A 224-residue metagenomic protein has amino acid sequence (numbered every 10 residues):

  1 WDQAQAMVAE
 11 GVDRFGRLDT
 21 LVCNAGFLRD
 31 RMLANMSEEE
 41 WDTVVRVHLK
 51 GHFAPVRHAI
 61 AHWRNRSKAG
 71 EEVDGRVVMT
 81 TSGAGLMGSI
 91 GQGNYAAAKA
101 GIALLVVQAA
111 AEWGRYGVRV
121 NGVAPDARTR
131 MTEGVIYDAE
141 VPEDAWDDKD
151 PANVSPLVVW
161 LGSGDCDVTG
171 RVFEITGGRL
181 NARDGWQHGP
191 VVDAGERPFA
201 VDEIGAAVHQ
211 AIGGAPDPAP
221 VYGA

Functional and structural regions predicted by a protein language model:
W1-A6, E38: The beta1-alpha1 cofactor-binding region of Rossmann-like NAD(H)/NADP(H)-dependent oxidoreductases
Q3, E10-C23, R29, R119: A glycine-rich helix->loop->beta "capping" turn within Rossmann-like NAD(P)(H)-dependent oxidoreductase domains
M32-L33, E40-D42: Substrate-binding pocket helix/loop in short-chain dehydrogenase/reductase
V56, A98: Active-site helix of classical SDR
S82: Residue(s) in the substrate-gating loop at a strand-loop-helix junction that position the organic substrate next
M87, A103, Q108-V118, G164-V168: Active-site-adjacent segment of SDR/Rossmann-fold oxidoreductases
V141-A224: C-terminal helical subdomain
